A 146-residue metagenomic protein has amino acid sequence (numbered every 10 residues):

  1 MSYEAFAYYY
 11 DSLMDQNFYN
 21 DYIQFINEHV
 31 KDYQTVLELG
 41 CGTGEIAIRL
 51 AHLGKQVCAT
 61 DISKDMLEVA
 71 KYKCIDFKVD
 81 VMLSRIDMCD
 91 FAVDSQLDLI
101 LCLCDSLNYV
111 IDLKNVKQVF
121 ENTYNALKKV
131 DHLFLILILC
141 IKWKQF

Functional and structural regions predicted by a protein language model:
M1-Y33: Conserved class I S-adenosyl-L-methionine
Y33-G40: Conserved class I S-adenosyl-L-methionine
E45-D90: Class I SAM-dependent methyltransferase SAM/SAH-binding core
A92-L99: A short acidic, Gly/Pro-enriched loop at the edge of an enzyme's catalytic core that lines a small-molecule cofactor
L103-D105: Residues lining the SAM
N108-V110: A short His-aromatic
K117-K129: A short glycine-rich, Lys/Arg-flanked "PGG" loop and its adjoining helix->strand segment in the class I
F134-F146: Conserved class I S-adenosyl-L-methionine
